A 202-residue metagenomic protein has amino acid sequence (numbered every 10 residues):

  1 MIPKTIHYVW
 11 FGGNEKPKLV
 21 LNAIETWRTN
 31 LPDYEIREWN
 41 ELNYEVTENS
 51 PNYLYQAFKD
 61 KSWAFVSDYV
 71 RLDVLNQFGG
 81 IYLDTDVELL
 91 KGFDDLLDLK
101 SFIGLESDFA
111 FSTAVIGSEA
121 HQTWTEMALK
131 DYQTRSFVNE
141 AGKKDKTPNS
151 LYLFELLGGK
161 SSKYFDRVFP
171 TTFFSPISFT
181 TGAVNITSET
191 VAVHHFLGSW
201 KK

Functional and structural regions predicted by a protein language model:
M1-S67, L83-K202: Glycosyltransferase-associated regions of secretory-pathway enzymes, highlighting luminal stem/catalytic domains
D68-G80: Small-residue hinge/turn detector
